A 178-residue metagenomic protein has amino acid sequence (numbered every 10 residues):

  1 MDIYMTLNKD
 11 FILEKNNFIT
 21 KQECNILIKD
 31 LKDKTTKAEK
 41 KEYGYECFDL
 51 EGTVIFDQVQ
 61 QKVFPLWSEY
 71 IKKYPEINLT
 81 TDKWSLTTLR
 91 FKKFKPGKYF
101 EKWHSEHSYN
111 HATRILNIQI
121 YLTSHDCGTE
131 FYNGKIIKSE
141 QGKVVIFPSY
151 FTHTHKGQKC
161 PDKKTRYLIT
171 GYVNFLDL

Functional and structural regions predicted by a protein language model:
M1-W84, R90: Non-heme Fe(II)/2-oxoglutarate
L7, I19, K83-L86, N110-T113 (+2 more regions): A generic fold-level signal
K37, F100-E101, D126-E130: Substrate-binding/catalytic groove segments of enzymes that remodel or degrade extracellular structural polymers
Y74, W103, T165-Y167: Catalytic machinery of carbohydrate-active enzymes, primarily nucleotide-sugar-dependent glycosyltransferases
T87, Y99-E101, R114, H153: Short beta-strand or tight-loop elements that sit immediately N-terminal to catalytic metal-binding acidic residues
F91-P96, S108-C127, G171-V173: Short, conserved beta-strand element in jelly-roll/cupin
F100-S108: Histidine-centered catalytic micro-motifs
R114, S124-L178: Catalytic core of Fe(II)/2-oxoglutarate
